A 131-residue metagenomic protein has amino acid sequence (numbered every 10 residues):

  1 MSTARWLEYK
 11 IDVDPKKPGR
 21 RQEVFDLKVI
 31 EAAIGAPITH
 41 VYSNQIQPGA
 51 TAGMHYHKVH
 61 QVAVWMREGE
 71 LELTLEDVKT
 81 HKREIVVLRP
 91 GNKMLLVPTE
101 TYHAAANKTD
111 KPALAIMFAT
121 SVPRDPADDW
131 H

Functional and structural regions predicted by a protein language model:
M1-I38: A short, N-terminal "cap"/entry segment at the start of jelly-roll beta-barrel domains of the cupin/DSBH fold
S2-K10, R21, K79-V86, Y102-H131: Double-stranded beta-helix
P37, Y56-K58, L88, P98: Short solvent-exposed loop/turn micro-motifs enriched in small/polar/acidic residues
Y42-H60: Conserved short histidine dyad/triad with adjacent acidic residue
S43-Q45, A63, I85, M94-L96: Conserved hydrophobic/aromatic beta-strand scaffold that supports enzyme active sites
I46-A50, G91-N92, P98-E100: Tight coil/turn sites that cap or link beta-strands
G53-M54, L73-T74, L95-V97, H103-T109 (+1 more regions): Short beta-strand His + acidic residue motifs that chelate non-heme Fe in jelly-roll/DSBH and cupin folds
V59-L73, D77: Glycine- and acidic-residue-biased ligand/ion/polar-headgroup-sensing regions
